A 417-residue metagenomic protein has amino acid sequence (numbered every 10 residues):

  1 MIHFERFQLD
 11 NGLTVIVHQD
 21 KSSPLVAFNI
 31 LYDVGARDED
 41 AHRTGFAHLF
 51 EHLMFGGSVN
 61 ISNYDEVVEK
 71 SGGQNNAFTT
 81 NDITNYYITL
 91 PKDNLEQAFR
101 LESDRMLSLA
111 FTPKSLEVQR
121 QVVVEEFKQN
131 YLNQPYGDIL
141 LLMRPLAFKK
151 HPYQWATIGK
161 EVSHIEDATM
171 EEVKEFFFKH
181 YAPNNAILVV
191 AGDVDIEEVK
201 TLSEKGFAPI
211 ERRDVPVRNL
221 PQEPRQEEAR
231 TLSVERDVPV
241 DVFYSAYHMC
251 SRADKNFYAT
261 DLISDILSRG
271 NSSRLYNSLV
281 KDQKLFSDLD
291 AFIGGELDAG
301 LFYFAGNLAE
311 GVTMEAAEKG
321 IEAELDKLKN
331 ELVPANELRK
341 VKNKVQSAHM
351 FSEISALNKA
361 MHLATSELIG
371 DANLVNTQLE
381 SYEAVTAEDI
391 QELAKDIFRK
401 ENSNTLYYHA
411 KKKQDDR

Functional and structural regions predicted by a protein language model:
M1-E5, P145-A186, R218-E223, H349 (+1 more regions): Histidine-acidic residue clusters that define the catalytic metal-binding segment of zinc metallopeptidase domains
E5, K149-K150, Q154-T157, A182-S251 (+1 more regions): An aromatic/glycine/proline-enriched structural segment found at the starts of mature extracellular/organellar domains
D20, N29-L31, P145, V215-R274 (+1 more regions): His/Glu-based metal-binding/catalytic segments typifying zinc-dependent metallopeptidases
A27-T89, W155-I158, R269-L285: M16/MPP (pitrilysin/insulinase) zinc-metallopeptidase core fold and M16-derived inactive scaffolds
G56-G57, T89-V122, G294-S352: M16/insulysin-pitrilysin zinc metalloprotease superfamily fold
V124-L142, Q222-D241, V280-F286, E331-N376 (+1 more regions): Short acidic/His-enriched helical or mixed secondary-structure segments at domain edges of catalytic enzymes and some
I165, Y244-H248, L267-L308: A structural supersecondary motif
I187-V190, N307, L328, N336-R417: C-terminal regions of mature proteins
